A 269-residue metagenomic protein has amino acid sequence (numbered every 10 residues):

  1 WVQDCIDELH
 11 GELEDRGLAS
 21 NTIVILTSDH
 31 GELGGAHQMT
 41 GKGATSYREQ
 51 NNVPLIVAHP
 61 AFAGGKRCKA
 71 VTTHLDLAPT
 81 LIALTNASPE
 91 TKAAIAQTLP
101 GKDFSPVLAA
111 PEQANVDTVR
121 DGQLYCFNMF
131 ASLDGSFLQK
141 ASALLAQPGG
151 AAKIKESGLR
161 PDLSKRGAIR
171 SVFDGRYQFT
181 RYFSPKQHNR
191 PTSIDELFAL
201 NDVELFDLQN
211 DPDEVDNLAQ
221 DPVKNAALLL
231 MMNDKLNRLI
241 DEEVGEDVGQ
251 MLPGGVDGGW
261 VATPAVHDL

Functional and structural regions predicted by a protein language model:
W1-T22, A227, L239-I240: A long, amphipathic alpha-helix that forms part of the scaffold/cap immediately adjacent to metal-dependent active
V2, I6, I23-S28, P54-I56 (+2 more regions): Beta-strand elements within well-structured catalytic alpha/beta cores of enzymes that handle phosphate/sulfate esters
I6, V24, D29, P54-L55 (+4 more regions): Generic structural signal for small/hydrophobic residues in well-ordered secondary structure, especially within
G11-T73: Histidine-centered active-site microenvironments of extracellular/periplasmic hydrolases and transferases
S20-I25, G65-V172, D247-D257: Polar, surface-exposed loop/tail segments that function as active-site lids or cofactor/substrate-recognition elements
Y47-E49, C126-Q220, T263, D268-L269: C-terminal, low-complexity/hydrophilic appendages and adjacent surface loops of extracellular/periplasmic anionic
N52, D76-L84, D103, V107 (+6 more regions): Generic recognition of well-ordered alpha-helical segments
F198-L200, N217-L269: Long, internal low-complexity/basic segments
